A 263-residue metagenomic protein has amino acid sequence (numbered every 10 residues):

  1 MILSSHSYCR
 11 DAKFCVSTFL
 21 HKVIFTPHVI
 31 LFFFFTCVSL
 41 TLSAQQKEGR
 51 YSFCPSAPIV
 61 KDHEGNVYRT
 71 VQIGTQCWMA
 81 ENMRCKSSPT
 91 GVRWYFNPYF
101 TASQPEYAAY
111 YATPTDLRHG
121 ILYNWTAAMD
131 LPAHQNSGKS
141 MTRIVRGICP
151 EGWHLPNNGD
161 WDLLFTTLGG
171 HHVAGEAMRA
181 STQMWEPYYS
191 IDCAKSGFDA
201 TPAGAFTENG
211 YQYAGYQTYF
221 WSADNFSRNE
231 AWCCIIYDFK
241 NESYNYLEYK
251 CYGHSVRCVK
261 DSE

Functional and structural regions predicted by a protein language model:
M1-G49: Bacterial Sec-dependent N-terminal signal peptides
Q46-E263: Conserved positions within compact, well-structured domain cores
